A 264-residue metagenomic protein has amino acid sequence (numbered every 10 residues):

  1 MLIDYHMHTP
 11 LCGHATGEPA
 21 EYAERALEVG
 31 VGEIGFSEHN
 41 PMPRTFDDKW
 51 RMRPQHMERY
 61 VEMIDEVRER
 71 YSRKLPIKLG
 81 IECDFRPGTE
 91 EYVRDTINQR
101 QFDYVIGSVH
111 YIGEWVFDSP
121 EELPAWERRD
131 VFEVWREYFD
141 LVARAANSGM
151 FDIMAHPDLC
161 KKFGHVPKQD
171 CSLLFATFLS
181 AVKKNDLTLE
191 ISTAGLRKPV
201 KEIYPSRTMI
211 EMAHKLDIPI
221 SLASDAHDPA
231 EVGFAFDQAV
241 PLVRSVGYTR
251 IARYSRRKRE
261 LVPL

Functional and structural regions predicted by a protein language model:
M1-P87, Y92, K161-L173, T177-F178 (+5 more regions): An N-terminally biased module of ancient metal coordination in phosphate/nucleic-acid-related enzymes
L2, L27-E28, M63-R73, R94-D103 (+3 more regions): Acidic (Asp/Glu)-rich catalytic clusters
H6, A26, V105, H156 (+3 more regions): Conserved, mostly hydrophobic/aromatic
G13, V109-L216: Domain-core and long-helix interface of multi-subunit machines
I34-F36, V105, M154, L189 (+1 more regions): Hydrophobic residues within beta-strands of alpha/beta enzymes
E82-W126: Hydrophobic alpha-helical segments and helix pairs
K198-K201, M212, P229-V232, E260-V262: Short active-site-adjacent structural elements
F234-L264: Mid-to-C-terminal alpha-helical segments outside catalytic/metal-binding sites
